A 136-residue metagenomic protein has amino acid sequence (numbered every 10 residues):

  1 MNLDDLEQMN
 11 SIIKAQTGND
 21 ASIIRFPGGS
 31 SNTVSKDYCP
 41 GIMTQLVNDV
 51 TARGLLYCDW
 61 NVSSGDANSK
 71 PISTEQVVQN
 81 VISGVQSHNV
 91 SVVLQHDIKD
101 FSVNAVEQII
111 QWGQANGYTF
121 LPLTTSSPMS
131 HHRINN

Functional and structural regions predicted by a protein language model:
M1-T119, T125-S126, H132-N135: Catalytic domains of cell-wall/extracellular-matrix polysaccharide-remodeling enzymes, centered on de-N-acetylation
